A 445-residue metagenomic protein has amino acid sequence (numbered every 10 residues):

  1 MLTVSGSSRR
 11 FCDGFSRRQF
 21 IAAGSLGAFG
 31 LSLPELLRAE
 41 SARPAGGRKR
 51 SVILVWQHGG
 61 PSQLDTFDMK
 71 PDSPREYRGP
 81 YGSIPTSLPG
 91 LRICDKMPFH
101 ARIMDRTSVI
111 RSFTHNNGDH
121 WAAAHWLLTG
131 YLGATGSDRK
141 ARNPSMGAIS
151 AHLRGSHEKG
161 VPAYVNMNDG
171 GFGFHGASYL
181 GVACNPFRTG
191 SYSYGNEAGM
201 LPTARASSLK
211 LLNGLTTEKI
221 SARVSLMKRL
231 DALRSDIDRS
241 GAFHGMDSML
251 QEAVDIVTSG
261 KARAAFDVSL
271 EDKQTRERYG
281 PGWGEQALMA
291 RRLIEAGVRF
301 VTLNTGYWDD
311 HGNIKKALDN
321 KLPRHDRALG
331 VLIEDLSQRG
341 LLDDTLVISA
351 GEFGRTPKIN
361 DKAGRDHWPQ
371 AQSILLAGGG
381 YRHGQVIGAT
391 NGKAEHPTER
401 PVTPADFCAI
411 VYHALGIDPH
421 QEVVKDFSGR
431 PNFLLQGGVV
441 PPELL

Functional and structural regions predicted by a protein language model:
M1-L445: Ligand-binding pockets and gating/stacking loops
